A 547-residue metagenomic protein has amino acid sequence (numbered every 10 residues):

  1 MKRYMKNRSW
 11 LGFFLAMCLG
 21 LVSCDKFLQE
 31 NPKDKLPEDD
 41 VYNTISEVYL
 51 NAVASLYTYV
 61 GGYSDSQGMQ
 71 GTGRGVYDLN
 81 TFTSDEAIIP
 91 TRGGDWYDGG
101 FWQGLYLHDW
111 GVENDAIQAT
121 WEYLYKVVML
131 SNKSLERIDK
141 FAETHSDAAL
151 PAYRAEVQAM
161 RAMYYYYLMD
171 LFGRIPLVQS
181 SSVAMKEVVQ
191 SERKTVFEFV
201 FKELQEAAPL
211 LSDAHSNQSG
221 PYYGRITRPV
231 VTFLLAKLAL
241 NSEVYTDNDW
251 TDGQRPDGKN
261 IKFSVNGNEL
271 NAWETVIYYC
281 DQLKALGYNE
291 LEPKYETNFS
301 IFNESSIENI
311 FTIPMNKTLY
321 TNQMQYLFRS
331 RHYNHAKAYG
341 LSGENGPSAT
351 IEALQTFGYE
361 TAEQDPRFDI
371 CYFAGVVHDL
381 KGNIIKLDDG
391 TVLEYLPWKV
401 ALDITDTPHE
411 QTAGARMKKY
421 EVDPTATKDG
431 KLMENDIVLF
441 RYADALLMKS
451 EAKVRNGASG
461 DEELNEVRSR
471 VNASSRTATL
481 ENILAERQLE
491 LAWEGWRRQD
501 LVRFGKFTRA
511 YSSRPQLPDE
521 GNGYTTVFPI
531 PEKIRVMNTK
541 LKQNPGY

Functional and structural regions predicted by a protein language model:
R3, G20-E47, A162, V200 (+5 more regions): Bacterial Sec-dependent N-terminal signal peptides
G12-L21: Bacterial N-terminal signal peptides
L19, L124-V127, F199-F201, Y222 (+8 more regions): Long, intrinsically disordered, low-complexity segments
D25-W102, I175, Q205, L210 (+2 more regions): An aromatic- and glycine-enriched ligand-binding surface/loop that stacks and positions planar moieties
N43-A54, T58-S64, G68-M69, T91-F172 (+8 more regions): Conserved, well-structured interaction surfaces
H108-N114, Q118, P366-N465: C-terminal substrate/ligand-recognition segments
